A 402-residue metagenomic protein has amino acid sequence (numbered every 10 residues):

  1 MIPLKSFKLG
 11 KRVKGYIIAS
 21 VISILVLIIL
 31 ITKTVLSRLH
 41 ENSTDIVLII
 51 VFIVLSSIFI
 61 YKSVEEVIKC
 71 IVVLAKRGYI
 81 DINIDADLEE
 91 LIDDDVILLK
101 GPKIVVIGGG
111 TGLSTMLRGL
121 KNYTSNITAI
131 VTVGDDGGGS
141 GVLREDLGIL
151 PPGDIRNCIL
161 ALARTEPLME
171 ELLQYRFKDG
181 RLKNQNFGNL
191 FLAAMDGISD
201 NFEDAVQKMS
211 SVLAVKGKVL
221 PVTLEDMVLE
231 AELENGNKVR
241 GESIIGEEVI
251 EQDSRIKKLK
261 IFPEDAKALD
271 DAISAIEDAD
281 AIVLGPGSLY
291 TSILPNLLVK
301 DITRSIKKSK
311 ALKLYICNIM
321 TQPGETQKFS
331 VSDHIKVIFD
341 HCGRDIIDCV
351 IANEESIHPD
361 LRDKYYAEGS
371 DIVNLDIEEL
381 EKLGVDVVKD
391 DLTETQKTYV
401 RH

Functional and structural regions predicted by a protein language model:
M1-I84, G134-Q252: Electropositive, gly/pro-rich neighborhoods at or near active sites that engage anionic ligands
I2-K8, R38-H40, I68-G78, I82-I84 (+1 more regions): C-terminal functional extensions of proteins
D85-L99, K267-I273: A short, basic/flexible loop-to-alpha-helix module at the beginning of a structural domain
T111-L117, T291-L298: Short glycine/serine/threonine-rich phosphate/pyrophosphate-binding segments that cradle anionic phosphate groups
T124-S125, S309-K313, I347, V385: A short helix->loop->beta-strand "cap" motif at the edges of active sites that frequently abuts
T128-G134, L312-I319, D348-E355: Short internal beta-strands
E225-P286: Active-site gating loop/helix substructures
N296-T303, F329-H334: Charged helix-capping and loop-helix junction motifs
